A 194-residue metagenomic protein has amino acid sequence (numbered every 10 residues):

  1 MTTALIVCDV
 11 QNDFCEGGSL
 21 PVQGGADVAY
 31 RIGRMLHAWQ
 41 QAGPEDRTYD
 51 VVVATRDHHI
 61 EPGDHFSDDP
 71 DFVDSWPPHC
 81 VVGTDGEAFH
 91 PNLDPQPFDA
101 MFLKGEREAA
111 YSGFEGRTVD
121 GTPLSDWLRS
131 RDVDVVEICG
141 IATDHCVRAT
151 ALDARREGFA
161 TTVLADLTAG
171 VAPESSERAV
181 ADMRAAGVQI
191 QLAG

Functional and structural regions predicted by a protein language model:
M1-L5: Extreme N-terminal starter segment of soluble prokaryotic enzymes
C8, R56, A165: Active-site flanking residues adjacent to catalytic metal/cofactor-binding acidic residues
N12, I60, A169: Short, glycine/acidic-enriched loop or turn micro-motifs at the edges of active sites
C15-G25: Acidic/histidine-rich helix-loop elements that form or flank divalent-metal/phosphate-binding sites at the catalytic
Y30-V135: Active-site alpha/beta core segments
M35-L36, H145-R156: Histidine-anchored nucleotide/phosphate-binding helix
P77-P78, A88-A100, L167, P173-G194: Structural recognition of alpha->loop->beta junctions
E137-G140, F159-P173: A short glycine-rich beta-strand->turn/loop micro-motif centered on a GG-aromatic cluster
